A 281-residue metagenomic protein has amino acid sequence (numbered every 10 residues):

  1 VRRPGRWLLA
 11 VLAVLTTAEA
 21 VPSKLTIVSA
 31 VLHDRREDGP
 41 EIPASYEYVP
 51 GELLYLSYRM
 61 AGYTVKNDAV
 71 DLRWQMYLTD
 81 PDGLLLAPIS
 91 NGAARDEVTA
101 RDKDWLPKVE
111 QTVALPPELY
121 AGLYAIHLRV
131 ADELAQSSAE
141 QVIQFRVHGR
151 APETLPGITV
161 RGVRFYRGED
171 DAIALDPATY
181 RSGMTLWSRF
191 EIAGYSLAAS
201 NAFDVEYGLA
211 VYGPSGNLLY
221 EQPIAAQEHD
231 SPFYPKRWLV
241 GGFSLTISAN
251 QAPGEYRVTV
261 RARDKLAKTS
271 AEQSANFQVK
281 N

Functional and structural regions predicted by a protein language model:
V1-L8: Bacterial N-terminal signal peptides that target proteins for export
V11-A20: Hydrophobic h-region of N-terminal signal peptides that target proteins for export in Gram-negative bacteria
V21-N281: Intrinsically disordered, low-complexity terminal regions enriched in Ser/Thr/Pro/Gly and charged residues
